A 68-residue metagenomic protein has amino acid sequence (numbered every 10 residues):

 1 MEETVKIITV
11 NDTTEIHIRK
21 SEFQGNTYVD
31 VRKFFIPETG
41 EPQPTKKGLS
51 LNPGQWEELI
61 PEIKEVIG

Functional and structural regions predicted by a protein language model:
M1-N11: Negatively charged, low-complexity tracts enriched in Asp/Glu with abundant Ser/Thr
T9, K47-L49: Gly/Pro-rich active-site loop or hairpin
D12-T13, N52: Short linear motifs in intrinsically disordered/low-complexity regions
T13-H17, E58: Generic detector of short, locally flexible boundary/turn motifs and exposed helical patches
I16-K47: A short, structured beta-strand/loop element
L49, P53-G68: Mixed-charge, Lys/Arg-enriched low-complexity segments
